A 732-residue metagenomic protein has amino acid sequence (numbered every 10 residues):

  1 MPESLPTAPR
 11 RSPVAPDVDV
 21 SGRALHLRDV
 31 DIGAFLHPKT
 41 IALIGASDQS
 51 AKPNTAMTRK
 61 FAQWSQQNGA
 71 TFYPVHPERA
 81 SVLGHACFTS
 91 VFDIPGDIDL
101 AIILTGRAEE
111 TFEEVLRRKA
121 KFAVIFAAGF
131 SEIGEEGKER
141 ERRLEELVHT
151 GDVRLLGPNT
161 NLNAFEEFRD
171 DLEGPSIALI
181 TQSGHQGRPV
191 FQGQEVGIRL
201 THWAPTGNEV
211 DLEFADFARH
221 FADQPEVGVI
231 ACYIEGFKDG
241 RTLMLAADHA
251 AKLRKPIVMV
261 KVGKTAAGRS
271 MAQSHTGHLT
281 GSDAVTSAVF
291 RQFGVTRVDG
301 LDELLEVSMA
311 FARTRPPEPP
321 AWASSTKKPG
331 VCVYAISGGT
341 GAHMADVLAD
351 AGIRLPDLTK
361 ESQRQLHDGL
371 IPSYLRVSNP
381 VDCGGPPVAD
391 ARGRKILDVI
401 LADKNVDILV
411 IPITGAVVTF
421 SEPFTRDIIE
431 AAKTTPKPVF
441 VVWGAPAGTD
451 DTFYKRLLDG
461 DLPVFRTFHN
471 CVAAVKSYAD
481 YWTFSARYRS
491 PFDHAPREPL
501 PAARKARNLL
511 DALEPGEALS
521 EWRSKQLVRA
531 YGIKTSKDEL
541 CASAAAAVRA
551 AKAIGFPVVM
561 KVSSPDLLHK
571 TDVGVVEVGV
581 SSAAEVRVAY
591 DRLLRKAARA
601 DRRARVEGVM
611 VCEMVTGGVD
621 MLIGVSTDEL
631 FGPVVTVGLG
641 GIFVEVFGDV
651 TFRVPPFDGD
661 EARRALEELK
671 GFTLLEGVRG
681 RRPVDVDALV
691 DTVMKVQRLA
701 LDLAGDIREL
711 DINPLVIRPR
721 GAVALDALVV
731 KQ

Functional and structural regions predicted by a protein language model:
P2-Q732: Catalytic-core regions of core metabolic enzymes, especially those transforming organic acids/acyl-group intermediates
